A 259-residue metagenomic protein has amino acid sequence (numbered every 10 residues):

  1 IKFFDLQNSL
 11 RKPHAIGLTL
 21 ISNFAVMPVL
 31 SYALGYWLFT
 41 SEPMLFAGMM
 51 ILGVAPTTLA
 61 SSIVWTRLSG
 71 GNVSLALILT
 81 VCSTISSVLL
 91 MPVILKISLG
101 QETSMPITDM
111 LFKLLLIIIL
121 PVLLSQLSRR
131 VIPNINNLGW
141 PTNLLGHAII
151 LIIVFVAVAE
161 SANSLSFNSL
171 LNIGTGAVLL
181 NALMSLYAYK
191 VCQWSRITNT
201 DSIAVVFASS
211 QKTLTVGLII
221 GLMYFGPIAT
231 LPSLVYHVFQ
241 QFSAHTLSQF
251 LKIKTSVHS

Functional and structural regions predicted by a protein language model:
I1-S259: Alpha-helical transmembrane segments of multi-pass small-molecule/ion transporters
